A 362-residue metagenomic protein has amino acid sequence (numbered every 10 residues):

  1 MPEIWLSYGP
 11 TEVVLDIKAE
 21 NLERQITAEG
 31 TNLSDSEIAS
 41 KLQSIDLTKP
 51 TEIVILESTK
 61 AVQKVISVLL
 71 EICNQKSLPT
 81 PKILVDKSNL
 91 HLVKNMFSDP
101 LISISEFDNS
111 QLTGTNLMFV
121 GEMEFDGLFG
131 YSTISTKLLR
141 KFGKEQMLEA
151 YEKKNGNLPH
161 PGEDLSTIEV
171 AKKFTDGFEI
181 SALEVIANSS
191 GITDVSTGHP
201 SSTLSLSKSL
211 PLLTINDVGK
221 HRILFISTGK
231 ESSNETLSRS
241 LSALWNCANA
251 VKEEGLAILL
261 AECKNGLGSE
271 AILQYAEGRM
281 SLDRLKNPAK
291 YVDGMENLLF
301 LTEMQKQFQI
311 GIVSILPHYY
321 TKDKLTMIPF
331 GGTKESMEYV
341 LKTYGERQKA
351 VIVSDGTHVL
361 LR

Functional and structural regions predicted by a protein language model:
M1-D35: N-terminal amphipathic/basic leader segments beginning at the initiator methionine
A28-E37, P100-F107, G198-S201, M327-S336: Short acidic-hydrophobic, aromatic-tinged amphipathic segments that line or gate anion-handling sites
E37-V54, Q75-L78, I215-I223, A250-K252 (+1 more regions): Glycine-rich phosphate/diphosphate-binding loops that line cofactor/substrate pockets in enzymes
E52-I55, K64-F97: Anionic-ligand anchoring segments at beta-strand to alpha-helix junctions in alpha/beta enzyme folds, i.e., glycine
L56-S67, D86-H91, E122-G127, G229-S233 (+2 more regions): Gly/Ser/Thr-rich loops at beta-strand to alpha-helix junctions that form or flank small-molecule/cofactor-binding
S58-S77, S240-V251, I258: Histidine-anchored nucleotide/phosphate-binding helix
N74, L84, W245-R362: C-terminal non-catalytic interaction/assembly regions of soluble proteins
D99-G229, E235, A243, C247-A250: Conserved, well-structured core segments that form the ligand-binding/active-site neighborhood of functional domains
